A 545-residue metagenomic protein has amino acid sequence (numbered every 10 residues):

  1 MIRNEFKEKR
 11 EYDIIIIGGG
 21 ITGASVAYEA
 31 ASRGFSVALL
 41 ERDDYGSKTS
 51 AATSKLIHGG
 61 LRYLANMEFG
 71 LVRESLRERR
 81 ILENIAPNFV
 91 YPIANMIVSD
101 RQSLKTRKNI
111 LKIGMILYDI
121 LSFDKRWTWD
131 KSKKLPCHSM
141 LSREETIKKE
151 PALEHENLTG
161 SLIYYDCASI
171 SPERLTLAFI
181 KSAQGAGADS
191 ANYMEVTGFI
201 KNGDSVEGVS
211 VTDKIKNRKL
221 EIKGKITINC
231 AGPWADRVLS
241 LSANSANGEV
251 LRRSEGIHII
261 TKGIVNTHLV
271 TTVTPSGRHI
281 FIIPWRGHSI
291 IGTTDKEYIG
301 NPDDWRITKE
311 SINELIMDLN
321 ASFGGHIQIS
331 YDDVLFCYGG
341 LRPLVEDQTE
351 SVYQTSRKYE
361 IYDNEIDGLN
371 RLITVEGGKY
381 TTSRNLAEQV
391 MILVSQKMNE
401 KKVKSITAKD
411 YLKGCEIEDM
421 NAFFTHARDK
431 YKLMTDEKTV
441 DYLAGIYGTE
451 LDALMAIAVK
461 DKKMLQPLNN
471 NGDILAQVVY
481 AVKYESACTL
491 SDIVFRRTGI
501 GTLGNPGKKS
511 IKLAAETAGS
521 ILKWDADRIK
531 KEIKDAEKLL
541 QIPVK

Functional and structural regions predicted by a protein language model:
M1-I14, E29-R33: Extreme N-terminal leader/targeting segments of oxidoreductases
R10-Y12, K216-I226: Core beta-strand elements of the Rossmann-like FAD/NAD(P) dinucleotide-binding domain in flavoenzyme oxidoreductases
A31-A51: Glycine-rich FAD pyrophosphate-binding loop
K55-K149: Dinucleotide-binding Rossmann-like beta1-alpha1 core, especially the glycine-rich loop that anchors the ADP
W127-S132, I147-A186, G208-S210, I222 (+2 more regions): Helix-loop-beta segment of a Rossmann-like dinucleotide-binding subdomain
R174, S182, A243-I290, K296-Y442 (+5 more regions): C-terminal catalytic lobe of FAD-dependent flavoproteins
N192-E207: A conserved short coil-to-beta-strand element within the FAD-binding core of flavoproteins
N229-N244: Flavin (primarily FAD) binding-site architecture
